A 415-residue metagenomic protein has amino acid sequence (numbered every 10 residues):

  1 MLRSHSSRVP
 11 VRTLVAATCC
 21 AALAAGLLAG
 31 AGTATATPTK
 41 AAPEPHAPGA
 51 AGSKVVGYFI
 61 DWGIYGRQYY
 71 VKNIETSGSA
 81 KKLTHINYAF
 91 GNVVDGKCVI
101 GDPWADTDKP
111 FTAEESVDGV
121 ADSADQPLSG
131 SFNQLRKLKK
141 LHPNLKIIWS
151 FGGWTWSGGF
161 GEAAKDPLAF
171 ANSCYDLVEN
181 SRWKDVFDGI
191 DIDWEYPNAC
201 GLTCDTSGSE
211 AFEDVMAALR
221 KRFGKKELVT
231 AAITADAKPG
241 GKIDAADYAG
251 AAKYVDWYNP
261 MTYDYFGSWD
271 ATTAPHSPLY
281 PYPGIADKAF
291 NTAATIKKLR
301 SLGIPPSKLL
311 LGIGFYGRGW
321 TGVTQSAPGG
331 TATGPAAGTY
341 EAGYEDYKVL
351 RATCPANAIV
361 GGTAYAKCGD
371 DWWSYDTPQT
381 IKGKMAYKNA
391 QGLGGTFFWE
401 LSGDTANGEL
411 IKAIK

Functional and structural regions predicted by a protein language model:
M1-T39: Secretory targeting and sorting signals
H46-N180: Glycan-recognition patch characteristic of GH18 chitinases/ENGases and related GlcNAc/peptidoglycan-binding proteins
G63-A80, A163-W183, A237-G250, T292 (+2 more regions): Short, acidic/polar
I64, K348-K415: Extracellular low-complexity, Gly/Ser/Thr-rich intrinsically disordered linkers and protease-sensitive activation/hinge
I86, W149, I192, Y258 (+3 more regions): Conserved, mostly hydrophobic/aromatic
K97, G101-G119, P197-E345: Substrate-binding surface in catalytic domains of secreted glycosidases
F132-R136, A171-V178, S209-R220, Y248 (+3 more regions): Generic structural signal for well-ordered alpha-helices, preferentially at hydrophobic/aromatic core positions
C174-T206, D264: Active-site groove signature of glycoside hydrolases
